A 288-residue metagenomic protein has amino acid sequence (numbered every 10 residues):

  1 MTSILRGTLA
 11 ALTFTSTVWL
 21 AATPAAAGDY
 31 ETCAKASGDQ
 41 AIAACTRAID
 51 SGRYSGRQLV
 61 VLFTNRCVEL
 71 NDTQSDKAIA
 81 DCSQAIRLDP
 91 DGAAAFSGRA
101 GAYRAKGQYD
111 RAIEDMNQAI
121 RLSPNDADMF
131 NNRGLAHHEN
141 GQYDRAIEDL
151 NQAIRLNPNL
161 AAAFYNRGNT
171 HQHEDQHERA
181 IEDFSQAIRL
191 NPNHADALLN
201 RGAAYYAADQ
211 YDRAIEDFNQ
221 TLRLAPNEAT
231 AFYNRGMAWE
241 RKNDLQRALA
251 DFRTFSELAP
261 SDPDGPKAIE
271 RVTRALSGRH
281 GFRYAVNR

Functional and structural regions predicted by a protein language model:
W19-V61, A285: N-terminal leader/linker segments that initiate helical-solenoid repeat arrays
T32, L249-R288: Terminal, low-structured helical/coil segments at or just beyond the last alpha-helical repeat
A34, V61-N71, A94-A105, N117 (+8 more regions): Conserved alpha-helical positions within TPR/SEL1-like repeat arrays
A48, G52, Q84-A85, Q118-A119 (+4 more regions): Canonical positions in the second alpha-helix
T73-Q74, G107, G141, D175 (+2 more regions): Residue-level detector of the short coil/turn that links helix A to helix B within each tetratricopeptide repeat
